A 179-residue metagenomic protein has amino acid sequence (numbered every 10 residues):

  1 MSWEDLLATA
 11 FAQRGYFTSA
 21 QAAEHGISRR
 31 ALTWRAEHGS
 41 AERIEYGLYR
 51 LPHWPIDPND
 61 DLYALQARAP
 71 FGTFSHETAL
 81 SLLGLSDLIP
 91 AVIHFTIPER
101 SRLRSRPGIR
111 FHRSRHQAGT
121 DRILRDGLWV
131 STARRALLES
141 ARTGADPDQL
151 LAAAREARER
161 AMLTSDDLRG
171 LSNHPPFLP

Functional and structural regions predicted by a protein language model:
S2-I27, A31-H38, E42-P179: Nucleic-acid-binding surface
